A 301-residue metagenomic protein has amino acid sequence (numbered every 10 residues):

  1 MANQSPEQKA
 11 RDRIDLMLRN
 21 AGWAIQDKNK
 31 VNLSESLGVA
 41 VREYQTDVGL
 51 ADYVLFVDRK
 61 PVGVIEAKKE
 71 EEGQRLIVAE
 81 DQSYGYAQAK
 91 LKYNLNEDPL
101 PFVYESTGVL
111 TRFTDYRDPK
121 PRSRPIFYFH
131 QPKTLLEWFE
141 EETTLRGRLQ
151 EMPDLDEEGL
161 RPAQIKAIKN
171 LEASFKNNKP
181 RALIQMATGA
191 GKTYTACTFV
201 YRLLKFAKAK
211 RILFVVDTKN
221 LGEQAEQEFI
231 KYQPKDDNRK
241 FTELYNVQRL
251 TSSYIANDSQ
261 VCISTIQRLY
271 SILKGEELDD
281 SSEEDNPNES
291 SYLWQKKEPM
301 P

Functional and structural regions predicted by a protein language model:
M1-R211, N220-D236, N257-V261, Q267 (+2 more regions): ATP-dependent helicase/translocase motor core
F214: Conserved SAM-binding loop
K219, F241-S252, T265-S271: Conserved helicase motor
P301: Catalytic PLP-binding core of fold-type I/II PLP enzymes
